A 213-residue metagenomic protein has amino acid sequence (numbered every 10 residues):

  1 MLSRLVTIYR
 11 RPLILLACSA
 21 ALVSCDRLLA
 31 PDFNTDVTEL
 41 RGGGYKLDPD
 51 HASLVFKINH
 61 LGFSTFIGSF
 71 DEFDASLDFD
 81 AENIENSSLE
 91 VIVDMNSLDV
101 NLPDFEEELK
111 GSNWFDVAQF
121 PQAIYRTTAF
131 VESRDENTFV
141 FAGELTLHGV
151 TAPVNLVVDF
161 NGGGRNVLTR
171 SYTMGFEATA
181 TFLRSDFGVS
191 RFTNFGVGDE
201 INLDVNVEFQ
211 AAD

Functional and structural regions predicted by a protein language model:
M1-C25: Sec-dependent bacterial lipoprotein signal peptides
C25-D213: Low-complexity, acidic/polar, glycine-enriched regions of mature
